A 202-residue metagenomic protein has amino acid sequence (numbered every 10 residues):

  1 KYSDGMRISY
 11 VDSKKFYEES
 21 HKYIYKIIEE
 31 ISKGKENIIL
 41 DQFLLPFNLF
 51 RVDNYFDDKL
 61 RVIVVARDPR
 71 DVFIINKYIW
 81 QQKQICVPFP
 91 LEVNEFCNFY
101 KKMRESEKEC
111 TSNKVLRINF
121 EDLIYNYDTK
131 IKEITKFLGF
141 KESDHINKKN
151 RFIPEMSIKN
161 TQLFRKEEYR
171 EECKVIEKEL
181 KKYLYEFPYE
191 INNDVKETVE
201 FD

Functional and structural regions predicted by a protein language model:
K1-L40: PAPS-dependent sulfation machinery
G5-I8, S13-K15, K77-W80, R104-K108 (+3 more regions): PAPS-dependent sulfotransferases, especially Golgi type II membrane carbohydrate sulfotransferases
E36-L40, C110-F137: Phosphate-binding beta-loop-alpha motif at adenosine-nucleotide cofactor sites
D41-L45, R51-Y78: Conserved phosphate-donor/acceptor-positioning beta-strand/loop module used by diverse small-molecule
R70, I79, F99, M103: Conserved catalytic-core segment of NTP-binding enzymes
D71, D122-Y125, F152-P154: Active-site micro-motifs of SAM-dependent methyltransferase domains
Q81-E95: Lumenal/extracellular "mature" regions of secretory-pathway glycan-modifying transferases
